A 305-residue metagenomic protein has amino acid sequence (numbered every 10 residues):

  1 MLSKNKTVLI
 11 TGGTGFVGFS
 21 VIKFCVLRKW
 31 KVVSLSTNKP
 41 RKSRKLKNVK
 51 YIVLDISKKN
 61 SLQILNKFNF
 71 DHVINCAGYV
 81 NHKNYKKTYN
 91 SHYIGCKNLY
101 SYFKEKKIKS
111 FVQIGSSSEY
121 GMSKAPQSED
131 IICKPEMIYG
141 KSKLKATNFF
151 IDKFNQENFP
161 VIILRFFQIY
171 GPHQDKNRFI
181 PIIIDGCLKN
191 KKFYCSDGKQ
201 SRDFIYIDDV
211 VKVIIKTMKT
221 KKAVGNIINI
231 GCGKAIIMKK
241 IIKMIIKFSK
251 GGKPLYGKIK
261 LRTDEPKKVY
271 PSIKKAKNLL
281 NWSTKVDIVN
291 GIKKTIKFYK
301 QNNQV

Functional and structural regions predicted by a protein language model:
V8-L27: N-terminal Rossmann NAD(P)H-binding glycine-rich loop of SDR-like oxidoreductase domains
L46-K58: Rossmann-fold cofactor-recognition segment
I56-S91: NAD(P)H-binding glycine-rich loop region in Rossmannoid oxidoreductase-like domains and their noncatalytic homologs
N75, K97-I138: Conserved Rossmann-fold NAD(P)-dependent oxidoreductase catalytic core, especially the SDR/UDP-sugar
Y89-N90, I131, E136-L144, Q174-P181 (+2 more regions): Short-chain dehydrogenase/reductase
Y120-G121, M137-I138, I162-F179: Flexible, glycine-rich beta-alpha linker
M122, K134-I162, L188: Active-site Tyr-X1-5-Lys
C187-V305: C-terminal substrate-binding subdomain of Rossmann-fold SDR/epimerase-dehydratase oxidoreductases
